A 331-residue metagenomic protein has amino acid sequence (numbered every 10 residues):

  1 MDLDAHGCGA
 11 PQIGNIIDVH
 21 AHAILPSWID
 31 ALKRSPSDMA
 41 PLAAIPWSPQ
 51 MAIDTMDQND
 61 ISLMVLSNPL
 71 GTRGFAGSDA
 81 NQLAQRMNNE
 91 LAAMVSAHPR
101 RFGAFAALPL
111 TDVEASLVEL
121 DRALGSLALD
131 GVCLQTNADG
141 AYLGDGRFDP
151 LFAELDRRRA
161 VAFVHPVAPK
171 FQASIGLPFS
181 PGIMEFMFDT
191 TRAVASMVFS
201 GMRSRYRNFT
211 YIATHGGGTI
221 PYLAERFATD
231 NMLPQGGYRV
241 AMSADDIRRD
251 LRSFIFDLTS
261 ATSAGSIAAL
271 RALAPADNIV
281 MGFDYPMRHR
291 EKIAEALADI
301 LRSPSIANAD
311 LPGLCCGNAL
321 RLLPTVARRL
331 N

Functional and structural regions predicted by a protein language model:
M1-V19, A23-L63, N89-A97, V118-R122 (+3 more regions): Mid-to-C-terminal alpha-helical segments outside catalytic/metal-binding sites
P11-I13, H22-W47, P169-T190, F227-S253: Active-site gating loops and adjacent loop-to-helix segments of metal-dependent hydrolytic enzymes
I17-A21, M64-L66, G103-A107, V132-L134 (+4 more regions): Hydrophobic faces of well-ordered beta-strands that scaffold small-molecule active sites in alpha/beta enzyme cores
A21-A23, L110, P166-K170, Y285-R288: Short glycine-enriched loops at secondary-structure junctions
D60, T210, T214-R290: Active-site neighborhoods of metal-dependent hydrolases
S62-L63, N68-S200, R329: Active-site gating/metal-coordination segments in enzymes
L127-G131, D156-V161, P178-G182, Y206-N208 (+2 more regions): Glycine-enriched alpha-helix->loop->beta-strand junction motifs that scaffold or abut catalytic
V161-V164, A168, Q172, F188-V198 (+5 more regions): Conserved N-terminal glycine/acidic-rich loop preference
